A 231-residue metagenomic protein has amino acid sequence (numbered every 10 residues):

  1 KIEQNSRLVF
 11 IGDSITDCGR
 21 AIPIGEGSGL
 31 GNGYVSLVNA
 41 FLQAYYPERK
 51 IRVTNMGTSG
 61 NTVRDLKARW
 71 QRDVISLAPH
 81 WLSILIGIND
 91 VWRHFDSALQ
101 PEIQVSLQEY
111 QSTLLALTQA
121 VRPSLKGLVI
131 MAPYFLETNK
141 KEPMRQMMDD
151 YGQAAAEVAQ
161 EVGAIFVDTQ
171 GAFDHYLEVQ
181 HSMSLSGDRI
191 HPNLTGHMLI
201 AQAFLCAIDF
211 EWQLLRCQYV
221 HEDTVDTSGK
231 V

Functional and structural regions predicted by a protein language model:
I2-Q4, N32-R52, N61-K230: Alpha-helical cap/lid subdomain in secreted, periplasmic, or secretory-pathway luminal O-acyl-processing enzymes
I2-S28: Short glycine-rich His-centered loop
G57-S59: Short, solvent-exposed turn/loop segments enriched in Gly/Ser/Thr/Pro and often Arg
